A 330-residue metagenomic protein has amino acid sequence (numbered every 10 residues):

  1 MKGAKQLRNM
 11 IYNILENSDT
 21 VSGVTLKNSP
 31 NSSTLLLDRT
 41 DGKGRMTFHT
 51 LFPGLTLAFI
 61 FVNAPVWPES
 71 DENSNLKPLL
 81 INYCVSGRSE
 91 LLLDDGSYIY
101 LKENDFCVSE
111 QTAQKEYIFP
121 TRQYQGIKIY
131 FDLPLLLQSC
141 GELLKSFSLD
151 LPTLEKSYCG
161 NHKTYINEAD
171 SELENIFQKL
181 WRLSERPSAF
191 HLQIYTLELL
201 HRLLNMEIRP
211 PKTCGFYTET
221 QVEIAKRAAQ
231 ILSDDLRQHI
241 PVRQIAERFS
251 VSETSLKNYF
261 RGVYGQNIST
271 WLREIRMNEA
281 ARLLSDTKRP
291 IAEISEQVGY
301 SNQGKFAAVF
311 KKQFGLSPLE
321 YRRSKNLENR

Functional and structural regions predicted by a protein language model:
M1-L76: N-terminal low-complexity or simple alpha-helical regulatory segments that function as activation/interaction modules
F59-F61, L80-N82, Q125-D132: Short hydrophobic beta-strand segments that form the core of ligand-binding sensory/regulatory domains
N75-D95, L133: Glycine- and acidic-residue-biased ligand/ion/polar-headgroup-sensing regions
L92, S97-T220, A225, V242 (+5 more regions): Alpha-helical bundle regulatory/interaction domains
K226-D234, Q238-A246, G262-G304, R323-R330: Terminal helix-turn-helix DNA-binding modules in bacterial transcription factors
D235, S252-S255: Conserved mid-sequence domains
L256, F260, K305-F306, F310: Short hydrophobic/aromatic patch on the recognition helix
G265, G299, K311, G315-P318: Conserved phosphate-binding and hydrolysis motifs of nucleotide-dependent enzymes
